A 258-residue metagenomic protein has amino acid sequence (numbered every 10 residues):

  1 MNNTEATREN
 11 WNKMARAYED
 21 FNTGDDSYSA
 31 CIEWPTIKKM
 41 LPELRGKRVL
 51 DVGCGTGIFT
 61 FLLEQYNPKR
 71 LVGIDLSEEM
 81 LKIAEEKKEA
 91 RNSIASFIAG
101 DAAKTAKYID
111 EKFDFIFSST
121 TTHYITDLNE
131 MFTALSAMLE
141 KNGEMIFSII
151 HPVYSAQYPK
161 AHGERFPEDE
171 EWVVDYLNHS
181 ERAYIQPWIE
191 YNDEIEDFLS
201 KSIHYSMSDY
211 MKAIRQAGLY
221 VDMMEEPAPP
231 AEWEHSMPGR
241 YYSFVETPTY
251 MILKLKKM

Functional and structural regions predicted by a protein language model:
M1-L44, I58-L62, M80-I83: Conserved class I S-adenosyl-L-methionine
L50-V52, T56-T105: Class I SAM-dependent methyltransferase SAM/SAH-binding core
K107-F115: A short acidic, Gly/Pro-enriched loop at the edge of an enzyme's catalytic core that lines a small-molecule cofactor
F115-L128: A short SAM/SAH-binding and catalytic strip from SAM-dependent methyltransferases
N129-E144: A short glycine-rich, Lys/Arg-flanked "PGG" loop and its adjoining helix->strand segment in the class I
M145-P187: Conserved class I S-adenosyl-L-methionine
A183, S202-M224: Short alpha-helix
A217-L219, P238-M258: Core SAM-dependent methyltransferase catalytic element
